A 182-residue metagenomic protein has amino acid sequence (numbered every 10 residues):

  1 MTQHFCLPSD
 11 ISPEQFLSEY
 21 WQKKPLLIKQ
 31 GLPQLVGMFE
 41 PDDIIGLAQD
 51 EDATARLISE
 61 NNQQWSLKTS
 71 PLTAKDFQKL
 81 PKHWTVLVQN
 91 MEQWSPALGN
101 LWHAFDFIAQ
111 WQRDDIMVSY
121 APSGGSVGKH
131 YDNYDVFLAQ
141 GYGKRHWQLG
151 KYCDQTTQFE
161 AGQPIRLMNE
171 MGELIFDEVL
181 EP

Functional and structural regions predicted by a protein language model:
M1-E19, L32-P182: Active-site region of the double-stranded beta-helix
